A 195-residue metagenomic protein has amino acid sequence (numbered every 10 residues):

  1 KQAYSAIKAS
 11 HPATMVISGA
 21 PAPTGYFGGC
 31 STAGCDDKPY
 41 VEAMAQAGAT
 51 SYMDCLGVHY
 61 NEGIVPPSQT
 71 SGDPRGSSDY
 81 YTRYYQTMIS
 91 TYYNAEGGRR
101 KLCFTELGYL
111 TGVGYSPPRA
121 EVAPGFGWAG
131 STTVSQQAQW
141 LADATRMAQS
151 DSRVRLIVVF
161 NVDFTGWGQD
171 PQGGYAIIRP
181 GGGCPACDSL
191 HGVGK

Functional and structural regions predicted by a protein language model:
K1-S5, V41-E42, Y85-Y93, L141-T145: Generic structural signal for well-ordered alpha-helices, preferentially at hydrophobic/aromatic core positions
K1-V41, M53: Active-site mouth of glycoside hydrolases
A3, V16, L56, E106 (+2 more regions): Conserved, mostly hydrophobic/aromatic
I7-T14, A47-Y52, A95-G98, S150-R153: Short helix-capping segments at alpha-helix termini
G19-A20, D37-Y85, I89, G98-G127: Aromatic- and acid-rich polysaccharide-binding/catalytic face of secreted or lumenal carbohydrate-active enzymes
P21-Y26, L107-L110, V162-W167: Short, internal active-site loops enriched in acidic
T32-A47, A138-M147: Short, acidic/polar
G112, S116-K195: Aromatic-rich peripheral "rim/lid" segments of glycoside hydrolase catalytic domains that contact and position glycan
